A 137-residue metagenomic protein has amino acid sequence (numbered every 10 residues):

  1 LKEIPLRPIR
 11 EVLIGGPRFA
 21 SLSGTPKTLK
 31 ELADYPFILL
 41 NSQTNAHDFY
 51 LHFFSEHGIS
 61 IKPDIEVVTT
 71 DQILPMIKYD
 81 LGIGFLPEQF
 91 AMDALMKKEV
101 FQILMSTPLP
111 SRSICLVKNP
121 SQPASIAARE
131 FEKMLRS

Functional and structural regions predicted by a protein language model:
L1-N41: Flexible hinge/capping segments at coil-to-helix
K2-P8, K97-P110: Short beta-strand->loop
I4, K30, L74-P75, M92 (+1 more regions): Alpha-helical segments flanking ligand/cofactor-binding loops in enzyme cores
P17-R18, E88-F90, S106-T107, I114: Short secondary-structure boundary segments
P36-H57, S125: Secondary-structure junction motif
T44-N45, D71-Q72, F90, Q122-P123: Short alpha-helical
L51-H52, H57-I103: Hydrophobic hinge/microswitch elements
F101-S137: A late-sequence structural motif
